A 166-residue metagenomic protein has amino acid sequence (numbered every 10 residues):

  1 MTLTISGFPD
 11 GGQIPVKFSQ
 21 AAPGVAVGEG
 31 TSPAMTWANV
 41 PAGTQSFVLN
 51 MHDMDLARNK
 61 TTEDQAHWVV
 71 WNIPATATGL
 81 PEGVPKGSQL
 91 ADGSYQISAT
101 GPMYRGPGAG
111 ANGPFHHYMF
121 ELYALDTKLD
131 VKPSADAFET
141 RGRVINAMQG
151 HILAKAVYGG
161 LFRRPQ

Functional and structural regions predicted by a protein language model:
M1-Q166: N-terminus-centered regions that define maturation/targeting leaders and the start of the first functional domain
